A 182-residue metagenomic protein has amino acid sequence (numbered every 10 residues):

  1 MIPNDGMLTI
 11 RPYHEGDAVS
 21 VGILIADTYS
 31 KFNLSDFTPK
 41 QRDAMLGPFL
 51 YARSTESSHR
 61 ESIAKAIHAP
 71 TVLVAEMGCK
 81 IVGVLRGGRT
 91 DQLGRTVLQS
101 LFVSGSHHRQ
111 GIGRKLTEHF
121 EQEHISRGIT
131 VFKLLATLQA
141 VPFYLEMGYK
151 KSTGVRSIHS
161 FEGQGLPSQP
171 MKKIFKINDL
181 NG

Functional and structural regions predicted by a protein language model:
I2, I63-K65, H124, S160-G163: Short secondary-structure boundary/capping segments
I2-P3, F161-G182: Terminal substrate-recognition subdomain of acyl/acetyltransferases
M7-T9: Extreme N-terminal starter segment of soluble prokaryotic enzymes
P12-A18, I23-S100, S104-G105, R114-H119 (+4 more regions): Acetyl-CoA-dependent GNAT
H108: Glycine-rich ATP-binding loop(s) of histidine-kinase-like ATPases
G111: Glycine-rich phosphate-binding loop
G128-F132: Short active-site oxyanion
K133-L135, L145, K150-P170: Conserved catalytic-core motifs of GNAT/GCN5-like acyltransferases
